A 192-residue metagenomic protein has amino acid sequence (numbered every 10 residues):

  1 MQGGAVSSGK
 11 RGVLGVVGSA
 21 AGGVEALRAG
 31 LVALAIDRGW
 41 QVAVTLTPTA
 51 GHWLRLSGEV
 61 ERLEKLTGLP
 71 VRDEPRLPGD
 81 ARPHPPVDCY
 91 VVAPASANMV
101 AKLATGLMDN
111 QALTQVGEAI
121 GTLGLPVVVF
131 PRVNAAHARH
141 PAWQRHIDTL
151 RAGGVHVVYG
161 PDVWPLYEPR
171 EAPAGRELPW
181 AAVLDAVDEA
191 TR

Functional and structural regions predicted by a protein language model:
M1-R192: A cross-family phosphate/adenosyl-ligand binding-site feature
